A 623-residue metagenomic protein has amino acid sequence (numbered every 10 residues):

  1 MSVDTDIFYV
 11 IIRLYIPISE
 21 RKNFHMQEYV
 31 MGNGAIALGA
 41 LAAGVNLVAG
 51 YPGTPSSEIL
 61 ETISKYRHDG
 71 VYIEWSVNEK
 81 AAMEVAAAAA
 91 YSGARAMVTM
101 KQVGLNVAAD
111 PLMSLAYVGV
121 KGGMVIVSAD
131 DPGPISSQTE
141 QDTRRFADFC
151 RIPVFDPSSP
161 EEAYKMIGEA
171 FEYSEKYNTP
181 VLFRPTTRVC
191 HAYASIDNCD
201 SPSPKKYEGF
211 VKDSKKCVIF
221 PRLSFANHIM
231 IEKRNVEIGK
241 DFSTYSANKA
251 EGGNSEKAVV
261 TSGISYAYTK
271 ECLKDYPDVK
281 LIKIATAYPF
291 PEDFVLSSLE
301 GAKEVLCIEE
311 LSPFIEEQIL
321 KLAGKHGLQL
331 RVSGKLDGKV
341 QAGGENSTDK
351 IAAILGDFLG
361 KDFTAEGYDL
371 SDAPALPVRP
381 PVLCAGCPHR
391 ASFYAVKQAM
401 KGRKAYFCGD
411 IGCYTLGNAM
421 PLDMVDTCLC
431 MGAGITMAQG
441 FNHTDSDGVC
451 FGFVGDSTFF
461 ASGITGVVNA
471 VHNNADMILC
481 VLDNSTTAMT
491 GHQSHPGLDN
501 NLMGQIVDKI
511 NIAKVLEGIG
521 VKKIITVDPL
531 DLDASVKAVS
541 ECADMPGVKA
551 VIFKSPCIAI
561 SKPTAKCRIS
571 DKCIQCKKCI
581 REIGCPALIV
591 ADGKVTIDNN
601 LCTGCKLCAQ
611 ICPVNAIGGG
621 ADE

Functional and structural regions predicted by a protein language model:
M1-I7, P17-S19: Intrinsically disordered, low-complexity segments enriched in serine/proline and basic residues
Y9, L14, K22-N33, P157-L383 (+4 more regions): Flexible, low-complexity linker and terminal segments
E20-P160, R188, A250-G253, D278 (+1 more regions): Thiamine diphosphate
I59-T62, V85-A87, A108-L112, P134-Q141 (+17 more regions): Short acidic, glycine/serine/threonine-rich loops at helix termini
G70-V71, A129-P134, C150-F155, K303 (+7 more regions): Short beta-alpha connecting loops at secondary-structure transitions that line or flank enzyme active sites
D131-P180, T186, R222, L370-S371 (+3 more regions): Conserved thiamine diphosphate
N418-I552, K562-P563: Thiamine diphosphate
